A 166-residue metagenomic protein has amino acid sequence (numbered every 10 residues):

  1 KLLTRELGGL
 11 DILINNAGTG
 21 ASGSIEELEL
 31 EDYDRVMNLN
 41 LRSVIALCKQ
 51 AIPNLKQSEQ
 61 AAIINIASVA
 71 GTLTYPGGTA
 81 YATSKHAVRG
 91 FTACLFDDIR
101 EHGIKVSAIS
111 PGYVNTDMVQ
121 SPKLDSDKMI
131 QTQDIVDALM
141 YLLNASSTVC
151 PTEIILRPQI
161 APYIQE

Functional and structural regions predicted by a protein language model:
K1-G8: Conserved amphipathic alpha-helix within the SDR
S24-I25, D32-D34: Substrate-binding pocket helix/loop in short-chain dehydrogenase/reductase
E26, L73-T79: Active-site loop immediately N-terminal to the catalytic Tyr-X3-Lys motif of short-chain dehydrogenase/reductase
C48, S84: Active-site helix of classical SDR
S68: Residue(s) in the substrate-gating loop at a strand-loop-helix junction that position the organic substrate next
L73, C94-I104: Active-site-adjacent segment of SDR/Rossmann-fold oxidoreductases
A108-I109, L124-I164: C-terminal helical subdomain
